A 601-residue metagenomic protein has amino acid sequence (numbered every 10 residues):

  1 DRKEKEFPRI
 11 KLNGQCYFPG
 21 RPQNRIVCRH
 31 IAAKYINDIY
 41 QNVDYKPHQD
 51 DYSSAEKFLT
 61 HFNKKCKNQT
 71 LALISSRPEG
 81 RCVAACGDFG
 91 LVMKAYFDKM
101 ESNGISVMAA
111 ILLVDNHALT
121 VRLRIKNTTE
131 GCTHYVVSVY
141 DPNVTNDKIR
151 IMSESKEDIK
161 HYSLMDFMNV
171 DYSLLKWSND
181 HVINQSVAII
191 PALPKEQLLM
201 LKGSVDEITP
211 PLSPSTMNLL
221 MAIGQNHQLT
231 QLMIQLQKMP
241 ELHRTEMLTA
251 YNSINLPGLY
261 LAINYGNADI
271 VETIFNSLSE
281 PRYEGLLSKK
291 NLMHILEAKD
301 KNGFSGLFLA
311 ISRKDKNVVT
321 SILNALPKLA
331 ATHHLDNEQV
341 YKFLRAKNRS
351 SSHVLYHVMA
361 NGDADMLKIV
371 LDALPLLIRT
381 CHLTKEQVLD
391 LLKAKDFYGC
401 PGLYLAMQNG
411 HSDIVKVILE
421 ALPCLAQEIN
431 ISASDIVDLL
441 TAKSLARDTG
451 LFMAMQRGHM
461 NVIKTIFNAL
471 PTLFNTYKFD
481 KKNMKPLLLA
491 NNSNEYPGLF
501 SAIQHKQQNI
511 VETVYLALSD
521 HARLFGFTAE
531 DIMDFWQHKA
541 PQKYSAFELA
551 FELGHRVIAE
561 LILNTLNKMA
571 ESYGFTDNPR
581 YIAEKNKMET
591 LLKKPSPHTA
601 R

Functional and structural regions predicted by a protein language model:
D1, C28, V121, T590-R601: Non-Sec secretion/translocation targeting segments of pathogen effectors
D1-N143, K148-E207: Cysteine-dependent deubiquitinase/ubiquitin-like isopeptidase catalytic cores across multiple families
L219-L220, L259, L307, L355 (+5 more regions): Conserved hydrophobic residue in the first alpha-helix
A222-I223, A262, A310, V358 (+5 more regions): Ankyrin-repeat helical register
N226-H227, G266, K314, G362 (+4 more regions): Ankyrin-repeat intra-repeat helix-capping/turn positions
I234-M247, F275-I295, L323-K342, L371-D390 (+5 more regions): Ankyrin repeat domain, specifically the short helix-to-loop turn at the C-terminus of the second helix of each repeat
Y251-N252, K299-D300, A346-R349, K395-D396 (+3 more regions): Ankyrin repeat boundary/linker residues
